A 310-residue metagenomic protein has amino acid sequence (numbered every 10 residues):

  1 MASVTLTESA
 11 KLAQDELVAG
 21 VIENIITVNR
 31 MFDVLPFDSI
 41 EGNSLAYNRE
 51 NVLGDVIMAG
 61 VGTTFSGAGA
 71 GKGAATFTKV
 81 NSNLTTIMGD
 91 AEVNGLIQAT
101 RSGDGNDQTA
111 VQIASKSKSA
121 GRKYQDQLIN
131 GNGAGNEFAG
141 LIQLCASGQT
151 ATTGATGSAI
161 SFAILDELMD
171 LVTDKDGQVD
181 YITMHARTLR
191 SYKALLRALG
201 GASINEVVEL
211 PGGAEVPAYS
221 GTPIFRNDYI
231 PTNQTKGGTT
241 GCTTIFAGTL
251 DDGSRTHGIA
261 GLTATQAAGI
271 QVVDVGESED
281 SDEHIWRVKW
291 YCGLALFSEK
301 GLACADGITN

Functional and structural regions predicted by a protein language model:
M1-C242, T249-N310: Flexible, glycine/threonine- and acidic-rich loop/arm segments that mediate assembly and lattice contacts in viral
